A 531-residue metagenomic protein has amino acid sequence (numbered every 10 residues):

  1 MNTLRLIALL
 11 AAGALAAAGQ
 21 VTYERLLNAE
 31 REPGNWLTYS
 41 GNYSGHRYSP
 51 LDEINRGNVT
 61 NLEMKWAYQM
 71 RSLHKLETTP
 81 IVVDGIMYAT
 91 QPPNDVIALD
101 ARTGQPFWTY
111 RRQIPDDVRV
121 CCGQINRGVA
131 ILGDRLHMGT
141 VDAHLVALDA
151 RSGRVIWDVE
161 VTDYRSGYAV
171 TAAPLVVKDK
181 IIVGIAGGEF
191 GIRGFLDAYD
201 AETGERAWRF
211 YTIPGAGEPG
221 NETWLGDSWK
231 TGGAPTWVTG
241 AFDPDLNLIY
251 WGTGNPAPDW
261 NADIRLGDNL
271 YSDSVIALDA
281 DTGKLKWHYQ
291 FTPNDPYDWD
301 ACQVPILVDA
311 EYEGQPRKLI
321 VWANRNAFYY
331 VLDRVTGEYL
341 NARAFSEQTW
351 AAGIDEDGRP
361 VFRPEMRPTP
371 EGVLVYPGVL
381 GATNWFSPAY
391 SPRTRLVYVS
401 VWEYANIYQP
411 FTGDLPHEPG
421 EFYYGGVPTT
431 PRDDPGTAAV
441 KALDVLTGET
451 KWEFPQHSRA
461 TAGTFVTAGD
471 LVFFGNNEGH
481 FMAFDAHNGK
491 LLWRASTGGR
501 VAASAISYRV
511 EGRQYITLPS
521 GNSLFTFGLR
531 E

Functional and structural regions predicted by a protein language model:
V21-M64, T212-P219, R359-P364, T429-T430 (+1 more regions): Blade/loop signatures of beta-propeller domains
P33-G34, D84-G85, G133-D134, K178-K180 (+5 more regions): Short coil/turn segments that connect the beta-strands within blades of beta-propeller domains
G45, S49-T162, T467: N-terminal cofactor/phosphate-binding cores enriched in small/glycine residues, especially glycine-rich loops such as
Y68-T79, T109-A130, D158-A173, F190 (+10 more regions): Extracytoplasmic beta-rich repeat domains
L148, G194-E205, D268-G283, V335-G337 (+1 more regions): Beta-propeller blade signature
D309, W402, R432-K490: Loop/turn-rich, solvent-exposed surfaces of beta-rich toroidal or solenoidal domains
A503-E531: Blade-level signature of beta-propeller repeat domains, shared across WD40, Kelch, NHL, RCC1 and BNR/Asp-box propellers
